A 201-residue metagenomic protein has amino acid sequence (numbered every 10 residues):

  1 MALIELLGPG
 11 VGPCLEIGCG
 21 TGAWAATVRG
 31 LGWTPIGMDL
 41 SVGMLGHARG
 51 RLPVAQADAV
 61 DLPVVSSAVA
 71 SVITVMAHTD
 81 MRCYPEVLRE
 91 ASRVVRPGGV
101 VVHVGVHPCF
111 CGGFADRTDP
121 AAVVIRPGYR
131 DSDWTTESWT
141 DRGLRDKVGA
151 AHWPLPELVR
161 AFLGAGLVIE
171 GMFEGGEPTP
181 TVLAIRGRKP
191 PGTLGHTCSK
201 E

Functional and structural regions predicted by a protein language model:
M1-G12: Conserved alpha-helix/loop element of class I SAM-dependent methyltransferases that forms part of the SAM/SAH-binding
P13-D61: Class I SAM-dependent methyltransferase SAM/SAH-binding core
V60-V72: A short acidic, Gly/Pro-enriched loop at the edge of an enzyme's catalytic core that lines a small-molecule cofactor
A70-P85: A short SAM/SAH-binding and catalytic strip from SAM-dependent methyltransferases
P85-P97: A short glycine-rich, Lys/Arg-flanked "PGG" loop and its adjoining helix->strand segment in the class I
V100-S138: Conserved class I S-adenosyl-L-methionine
G149-G166: Short alpha-helix
A161, A165-E201: C-terminal lobe and adjacent flexible extensions of AdoMet/dcAdoMet transferase-like proteins
